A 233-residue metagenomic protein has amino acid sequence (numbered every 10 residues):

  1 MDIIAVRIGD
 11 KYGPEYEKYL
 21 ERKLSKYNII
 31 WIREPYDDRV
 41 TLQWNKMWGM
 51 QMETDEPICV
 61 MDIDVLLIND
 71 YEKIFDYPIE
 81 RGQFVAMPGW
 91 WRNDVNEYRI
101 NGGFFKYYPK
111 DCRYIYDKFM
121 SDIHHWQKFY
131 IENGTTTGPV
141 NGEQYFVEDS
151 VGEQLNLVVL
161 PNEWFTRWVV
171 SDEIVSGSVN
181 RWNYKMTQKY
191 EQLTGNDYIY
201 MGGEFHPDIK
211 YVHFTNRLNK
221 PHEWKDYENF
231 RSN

Functional and structural regions predicted by a protein language model:
M1, D55-P57, L155-N156: Short coil/turn segments at beta-strand junctions that form active-site/ligand-binding loops
M1-V6, I29-I30: Hydrophobic targeting segments
I4-R7, Y12-Y16, L67, P109-N233: A glycosyltransferase accessory/donor-loop signature
G13-Y16, D37-W44: A short, glycine-/small-residue-rich helix N-cap motif at loop->alpha-helix starts within glycosyltransferase
Y19-L20: Short amphipathic alpha-helix
N28-D38: A short beta-strand-loop structural module common to alpha/beta enzyme folds
L42-I100, F104-K110: GT-A fold catalytic core of metal-dependent nucleotide-sugar glycosyltransferases, centered on the diacidic
